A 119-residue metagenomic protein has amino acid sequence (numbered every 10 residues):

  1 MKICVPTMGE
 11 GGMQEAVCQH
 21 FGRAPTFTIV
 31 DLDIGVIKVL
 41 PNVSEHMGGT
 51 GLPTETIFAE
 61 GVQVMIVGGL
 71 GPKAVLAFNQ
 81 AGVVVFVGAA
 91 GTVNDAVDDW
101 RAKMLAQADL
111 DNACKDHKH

Functional and structural regions predicted by a protein language model:
M1-M47, A59-E60, Q80-A81, G88-H119: Non-catalytic interface/targeting segments
S44-A81: Short HxH-centered metal-ligating active-site micro-motif
